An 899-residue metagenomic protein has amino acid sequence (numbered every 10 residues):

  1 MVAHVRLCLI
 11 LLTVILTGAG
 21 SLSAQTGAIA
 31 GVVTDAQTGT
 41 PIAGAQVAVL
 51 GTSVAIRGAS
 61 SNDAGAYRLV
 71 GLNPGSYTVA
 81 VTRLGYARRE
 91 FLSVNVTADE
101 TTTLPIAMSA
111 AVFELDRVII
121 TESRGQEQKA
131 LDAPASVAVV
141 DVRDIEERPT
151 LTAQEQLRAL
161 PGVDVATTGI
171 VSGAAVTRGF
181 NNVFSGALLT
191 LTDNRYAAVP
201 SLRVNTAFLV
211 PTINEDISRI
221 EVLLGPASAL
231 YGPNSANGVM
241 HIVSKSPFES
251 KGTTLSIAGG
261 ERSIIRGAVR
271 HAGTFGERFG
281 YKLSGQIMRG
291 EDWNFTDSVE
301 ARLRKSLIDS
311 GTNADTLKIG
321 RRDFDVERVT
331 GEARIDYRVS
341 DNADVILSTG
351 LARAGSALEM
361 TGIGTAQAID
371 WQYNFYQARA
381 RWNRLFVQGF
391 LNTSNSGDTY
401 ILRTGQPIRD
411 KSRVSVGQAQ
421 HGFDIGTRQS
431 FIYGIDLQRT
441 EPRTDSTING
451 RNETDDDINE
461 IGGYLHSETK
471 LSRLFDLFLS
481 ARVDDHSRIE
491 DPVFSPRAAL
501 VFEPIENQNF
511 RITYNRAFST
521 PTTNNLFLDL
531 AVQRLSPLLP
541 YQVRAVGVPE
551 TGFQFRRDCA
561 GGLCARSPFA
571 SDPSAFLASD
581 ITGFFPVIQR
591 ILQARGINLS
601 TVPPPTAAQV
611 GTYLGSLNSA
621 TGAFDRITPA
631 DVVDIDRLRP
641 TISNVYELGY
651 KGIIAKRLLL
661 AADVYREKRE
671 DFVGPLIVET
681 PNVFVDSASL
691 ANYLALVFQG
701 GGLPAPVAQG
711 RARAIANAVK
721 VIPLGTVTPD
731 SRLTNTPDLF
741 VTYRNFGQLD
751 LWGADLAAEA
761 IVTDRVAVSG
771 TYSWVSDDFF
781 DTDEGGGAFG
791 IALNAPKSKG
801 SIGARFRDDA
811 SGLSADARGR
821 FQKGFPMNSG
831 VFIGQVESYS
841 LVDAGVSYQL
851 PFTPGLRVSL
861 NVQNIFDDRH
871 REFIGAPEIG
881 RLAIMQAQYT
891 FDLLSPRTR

Functional and structural regions predicted by a protein language model:
C8-I10, A272-G276, N374, E759 (+2 more regions): Conserved C-terminal beta-signal and adjacent last beta-strands/turns of outer-membrane beta-barrel proteins
T34-T52, T82-A87, T97-E146, Q154: Short, acidic, small-residue-rich periplasmic hinge/interaction motif at the N-terminus of Gram-negative outer-membrane
T52-A66: Short, acidic Ser/Thr/Gly-rich low-complexity loop/linker segments typical of extracellular and cell-surface proteins
V70, R195-L224: Short acidic/polar hinge/loop motifs at secondary-structure boundaries that mediate gating or recognition
V137, Q154-Y196, S218: Extracytoplasmic beta-strand/coil segments of soluble accessory domains associated with Gram-negative outer-membrane
A229, F248-S250, S256-A258, R270-I369: Periplasmic-side early beta-strands and strand-to-turn transitions of outer-membrane beta-barrels
R338, A343-D344, S348-A352, D370-E490 (+1 more regions): Face-selective signature of the C-terminal outer-membrane beta-barrel domain
K470-L474, I653, R657-E670, L676-P826 (+2 more regions): Gram-negative outer-membrane beta-barrel transporters
